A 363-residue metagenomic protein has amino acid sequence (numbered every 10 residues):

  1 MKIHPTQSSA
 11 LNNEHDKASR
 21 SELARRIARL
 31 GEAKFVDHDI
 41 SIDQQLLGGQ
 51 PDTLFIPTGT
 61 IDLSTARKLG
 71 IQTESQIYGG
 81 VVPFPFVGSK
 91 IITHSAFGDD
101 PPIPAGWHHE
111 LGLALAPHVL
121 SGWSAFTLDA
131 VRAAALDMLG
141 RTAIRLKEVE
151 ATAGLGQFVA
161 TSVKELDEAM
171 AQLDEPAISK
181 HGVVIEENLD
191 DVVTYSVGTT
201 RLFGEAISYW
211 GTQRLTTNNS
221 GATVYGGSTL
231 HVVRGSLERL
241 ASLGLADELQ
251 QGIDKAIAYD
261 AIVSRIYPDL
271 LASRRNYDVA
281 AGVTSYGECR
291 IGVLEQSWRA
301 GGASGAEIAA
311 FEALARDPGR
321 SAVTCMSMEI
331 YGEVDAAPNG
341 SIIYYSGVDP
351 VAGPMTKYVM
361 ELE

Functional and structural regions predicted by a protein language model:
M1-D39, W107-E110: Short, charged N-terminal beta->alpha structural module
T6-N13, I56-I61, D99, N188: Structural motif
F35-L139: Conserved N-proximal alpha/beta basic substrate-recognition cap immediately N-terminal to, or forming the N-lobe
T93-V183, R201-E205, T217, T229-A261: Active-site nucleotide/adenylate-binding loops and adjacent lid/helix of ATP-dependent enzymes
E150-A151, N188-V192, D269-R274: A short catalytic or substrate-binding loop motif that flags glycine-/basic-rich loops and adjacent residues that bind
D167-S228, N276-V293, S297, G301: Phosphate-binding site of ATP-dependent enzymes
A222-C289, R316, R320, T324-V359: A long amphipathic alpha-helix within ATP-dependent nucleotide-binding catalytic cores
S304-D317: A short alpha/beta connector and helix-capping loop motif
